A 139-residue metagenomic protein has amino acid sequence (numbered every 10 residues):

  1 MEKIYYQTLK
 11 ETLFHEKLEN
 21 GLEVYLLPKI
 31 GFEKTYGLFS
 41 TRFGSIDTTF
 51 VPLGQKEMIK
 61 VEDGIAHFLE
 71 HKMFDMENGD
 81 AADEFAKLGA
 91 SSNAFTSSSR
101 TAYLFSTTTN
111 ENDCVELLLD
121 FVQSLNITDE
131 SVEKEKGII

Functional and structural regions predicted by a protein language model:
M1-T35: N- or domain-start disorder-to-order transition segments that initiate the globular core
E2-K10, T41-I46, K136-I139: Short N-terminal helix-initiation segments at or just after the protein's N-terminus
I4-K10, E70-M76, F85-A86, N126-D129: A generic short-segment signal for beta-strand/edge and adjacent turn/coil regions
G21, H67, Y103, L118 (+1 more regions): Divalent metal-coordination and catalytic microenvironments
V24, G37, T101, G137: A broad, low-specificity signal marking well-ordered, structured residues that form hydrophobic/aromatic
L38-N110: M16/MPP (pitrilysin/insulinase) zinc-metallopeptidase core fold and M16-derived inactive scaffolds
M76, F105-I138: M16/insulysin-pitrilysin zinc metalloprotease superfamily fold
